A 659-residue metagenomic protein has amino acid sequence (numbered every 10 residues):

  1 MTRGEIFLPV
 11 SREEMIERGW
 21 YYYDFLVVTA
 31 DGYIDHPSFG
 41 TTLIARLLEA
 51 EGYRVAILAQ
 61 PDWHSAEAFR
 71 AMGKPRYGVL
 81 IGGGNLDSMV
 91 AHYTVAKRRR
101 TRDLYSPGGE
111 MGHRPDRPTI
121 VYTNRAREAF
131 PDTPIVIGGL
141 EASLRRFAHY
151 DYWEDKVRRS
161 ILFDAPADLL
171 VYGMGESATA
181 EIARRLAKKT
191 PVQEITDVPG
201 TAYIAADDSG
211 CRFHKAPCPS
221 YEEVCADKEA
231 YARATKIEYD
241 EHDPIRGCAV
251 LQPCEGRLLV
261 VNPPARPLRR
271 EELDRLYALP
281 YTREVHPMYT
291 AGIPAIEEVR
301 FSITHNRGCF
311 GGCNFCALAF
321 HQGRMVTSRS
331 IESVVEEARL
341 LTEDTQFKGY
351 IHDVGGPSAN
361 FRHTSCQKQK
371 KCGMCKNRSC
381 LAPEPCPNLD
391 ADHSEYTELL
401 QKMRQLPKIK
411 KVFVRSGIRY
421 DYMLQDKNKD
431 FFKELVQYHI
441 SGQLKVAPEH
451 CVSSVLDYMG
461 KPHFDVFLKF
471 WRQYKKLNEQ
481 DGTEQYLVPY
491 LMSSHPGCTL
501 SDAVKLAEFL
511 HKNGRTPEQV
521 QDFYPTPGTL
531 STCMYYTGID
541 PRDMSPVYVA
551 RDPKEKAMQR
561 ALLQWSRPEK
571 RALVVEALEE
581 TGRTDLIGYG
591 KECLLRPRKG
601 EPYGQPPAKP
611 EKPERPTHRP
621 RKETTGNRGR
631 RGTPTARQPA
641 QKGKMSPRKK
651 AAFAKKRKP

Functional and structural regions predicted by a protein language model:
V27, L43, D62-W63, L340-V488 (+1 more regions): Conserved SAM/AdoMet-binding glycine-rich loop
V28-D31, T290-A317, T342, Y350: N-terminal pre-triad scaffold of radical SAM enzymes
G32, G40, A59-C254, N262 (+1 more regions): Glycine-rich beta-alpha loop elements in corrinoid/cobalamin-binding modules across cobalamin-dependent enzymes
H64, Q193-H242, G256, A265-L268 (+7 more regions): Terminal amphipathic helices with adjacent charged low-complexity linkers/tails
D87-A96, L144-R146, E176-E181, A205-G210 (+8 more regions): Flexible glycine/acidic-rich beta-alpha junction loops that bind and position SAM and/or redox cofactors in anaerobic
I161-G173, A561-Q605: Amphipathic alpha-helical packing elements
D168, L276, C309, C313 (+4 more regions): Conserved, mostly hydrophobic/aromatic
A608-P659: Intrinsically disordered, Lys/Arg-rich low-complexity segments
